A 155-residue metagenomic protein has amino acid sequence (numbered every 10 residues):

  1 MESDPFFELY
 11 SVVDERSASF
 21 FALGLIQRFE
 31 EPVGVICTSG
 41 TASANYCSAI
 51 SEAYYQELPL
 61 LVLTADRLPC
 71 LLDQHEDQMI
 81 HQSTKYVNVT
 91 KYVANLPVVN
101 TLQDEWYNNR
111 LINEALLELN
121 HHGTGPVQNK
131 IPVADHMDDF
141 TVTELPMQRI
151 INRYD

Functional and structural regions predicted by a protein language model:
M1-D155: N-terminal alpha/beta PP-like core and its mobile active-site loop of ThDP/TPP-dependent enzymes
